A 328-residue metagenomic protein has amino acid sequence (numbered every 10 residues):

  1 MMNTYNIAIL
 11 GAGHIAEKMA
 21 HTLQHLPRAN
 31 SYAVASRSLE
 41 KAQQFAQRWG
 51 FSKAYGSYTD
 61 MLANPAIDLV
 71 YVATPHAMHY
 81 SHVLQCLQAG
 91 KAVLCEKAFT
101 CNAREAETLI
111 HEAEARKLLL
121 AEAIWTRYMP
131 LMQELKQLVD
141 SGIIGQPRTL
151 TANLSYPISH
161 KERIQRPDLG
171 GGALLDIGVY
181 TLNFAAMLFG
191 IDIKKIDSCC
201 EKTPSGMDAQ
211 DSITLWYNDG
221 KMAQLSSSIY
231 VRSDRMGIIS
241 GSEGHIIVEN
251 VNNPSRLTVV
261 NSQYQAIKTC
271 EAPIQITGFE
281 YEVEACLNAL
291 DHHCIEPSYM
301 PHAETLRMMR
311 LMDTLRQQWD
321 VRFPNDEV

Functional and structural regions predicted by a protein language model:
M1, L69-Y71, N218, A285-V328: C-terminal helix-rich "cap/oligomerization" subdomain common to oxidoreductases
M1-W49, V328: N-terminal Rossmann-like dinucleotide-binding module
N6, A29-A33, D68-V70, G171-G172 (+1 more regions): Short active-site oxyanion
F51-Y58: Conserved SAM-binding strand-loop segment of SAM-dependent methyltransferases
L69-H76, Y80-I124: Beta-strand-loop-alpha-helix segment that lines the small-molecule cofactor/substrate pocket of alpha/beta enzymes
T126-D197, P204: Predominantly a Rossmann-like dinucleotide-binding segment in NAD(P)-dependent oxidoreductases
N183-R256, A285-A289: Contiguous beta-strand/loop segments that form the cofactor/metal-binding neighborhood of enzyme cores
A272-E284, M300: Active-site loop of classical SDR/Rossmann-like NAD(P)-dependent oxidoreductases, centered on the catalytic Tyr-X3-Lys
